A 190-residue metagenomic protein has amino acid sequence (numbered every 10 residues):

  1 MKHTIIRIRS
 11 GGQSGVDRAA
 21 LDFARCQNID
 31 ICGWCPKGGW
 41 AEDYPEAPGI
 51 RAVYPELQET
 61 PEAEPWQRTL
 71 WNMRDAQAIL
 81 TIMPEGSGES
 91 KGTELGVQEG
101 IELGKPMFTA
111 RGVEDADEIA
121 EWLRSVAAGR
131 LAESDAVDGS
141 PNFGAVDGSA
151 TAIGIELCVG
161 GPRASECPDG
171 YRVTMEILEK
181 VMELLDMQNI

Functional and structural regions predicted by a protein language model:
K2-A127, L131, I153-E156, R163-D186: Acidic/glycine-enriched connector segments
A128-I153: Intrinsically disordered, low-complexity terminal tails and inter-domain linkers enriched for S/T/G/P/D/E
Q188-I190: Divalent-metal-activated hydrolytic enzyme cores
